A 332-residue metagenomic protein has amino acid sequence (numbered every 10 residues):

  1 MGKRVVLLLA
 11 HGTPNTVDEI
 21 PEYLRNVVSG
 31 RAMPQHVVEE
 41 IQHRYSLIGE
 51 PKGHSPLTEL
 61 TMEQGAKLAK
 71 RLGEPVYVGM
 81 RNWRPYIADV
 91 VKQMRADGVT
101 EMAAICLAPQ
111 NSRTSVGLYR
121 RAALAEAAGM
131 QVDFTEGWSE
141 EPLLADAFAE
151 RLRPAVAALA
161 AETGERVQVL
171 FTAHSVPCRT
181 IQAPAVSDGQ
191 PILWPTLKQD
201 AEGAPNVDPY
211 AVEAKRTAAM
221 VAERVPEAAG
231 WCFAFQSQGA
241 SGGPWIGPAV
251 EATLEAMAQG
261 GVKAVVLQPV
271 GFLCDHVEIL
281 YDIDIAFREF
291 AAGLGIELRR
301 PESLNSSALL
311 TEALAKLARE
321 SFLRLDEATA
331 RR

Functional and structural regions predicted by a protein language model:
M1-R332: Active-site-proximal alpha-helix that buttresses catalytic centers in soluble enzyme cores
